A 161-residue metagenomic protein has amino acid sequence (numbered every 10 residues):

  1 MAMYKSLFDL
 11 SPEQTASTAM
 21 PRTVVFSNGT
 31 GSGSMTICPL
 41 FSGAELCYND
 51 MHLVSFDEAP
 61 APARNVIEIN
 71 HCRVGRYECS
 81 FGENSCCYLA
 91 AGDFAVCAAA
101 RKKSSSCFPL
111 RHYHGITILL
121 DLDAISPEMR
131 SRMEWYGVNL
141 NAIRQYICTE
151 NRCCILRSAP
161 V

Functional and structural regions predicted by a protein language model:
M1-S6: Polar/acidic, low-complexity leader/linker segments enriched in S/T/G and N/D
L7-L10, Y146: Residues that form generic nucleotide/phosphate-binding pockets
D9, A16, G75, E134-G137 (+1 more regions): Glycine-centered secondary-structure boundary/capping sites
P12-G115: N-terminal functional module of multi-domain proteins
S80-E83, C87-V161: Alpha-helical bundle regulatory/interaction domains
